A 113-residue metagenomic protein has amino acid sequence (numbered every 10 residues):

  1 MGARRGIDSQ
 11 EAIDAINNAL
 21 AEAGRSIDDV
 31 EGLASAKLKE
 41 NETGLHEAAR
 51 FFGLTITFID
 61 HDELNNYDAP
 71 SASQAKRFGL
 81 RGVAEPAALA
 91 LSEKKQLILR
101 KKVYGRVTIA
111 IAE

Functional and structural regions predicted by a protein language model:
M1-E31, S35-K37, A112-E113: Conserved mixed alpha/beta catalytic, RNA-binding, or beta-rich assembly cores of soluble enzyme, regulatory
N17, H46, A87: Short glycine-/small-residue-rich flexible loop motifs, especially phosphate/cofactor-binding loops
A21, R25, S35, R50-T57 (+1 more regions): Generic secondary-structure signature for well-ordered alpha-helical cores
S26-D29, D60-E63, E85-A87: Short, surface-exposed, polar/charged, turn-prone segments marking secondary-structure boundaries
E31-K39, Y67-A72, S92-Q96: Low-complexity, flexible helical/coil segments
A36, L45-G82: Long, charge-dense
N41-T43: Short, well-ordered alpha-helical microsegments
A84-E113: C-terminal edge-of-domain segments
